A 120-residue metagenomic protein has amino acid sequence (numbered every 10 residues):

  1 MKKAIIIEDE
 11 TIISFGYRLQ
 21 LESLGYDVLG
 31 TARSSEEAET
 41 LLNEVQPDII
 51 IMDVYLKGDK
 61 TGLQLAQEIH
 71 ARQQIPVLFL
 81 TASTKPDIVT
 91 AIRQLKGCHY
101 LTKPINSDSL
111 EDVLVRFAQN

Functional and structural regions predicted by a protein language model:
E8: Conserved acidic carboxylate
T11-G30, L95: Two-component/phosphorelay signaling modules centered on CheY-like receiver
S34, K60-Q64: Acidic catalytic/metal-coordinating carboxylates
D53-V54: Active-site residues of response regulator receiver
L63-R72: Short amphipathic alpha-helix used as the core "switch/output" element in two-component signaling
Q64, T84-T102, D112: Alpha4 helix (beta4-alpha4-beta5 surface) of REC/receiver domains from two-component response regulators
L80-T81: Hydrophobic/aromatic residues positioned on beta-strands within the core alpha/beta folds
N106, V115: Receiver (REC) domain switch/active-site region of two-component response regulators
